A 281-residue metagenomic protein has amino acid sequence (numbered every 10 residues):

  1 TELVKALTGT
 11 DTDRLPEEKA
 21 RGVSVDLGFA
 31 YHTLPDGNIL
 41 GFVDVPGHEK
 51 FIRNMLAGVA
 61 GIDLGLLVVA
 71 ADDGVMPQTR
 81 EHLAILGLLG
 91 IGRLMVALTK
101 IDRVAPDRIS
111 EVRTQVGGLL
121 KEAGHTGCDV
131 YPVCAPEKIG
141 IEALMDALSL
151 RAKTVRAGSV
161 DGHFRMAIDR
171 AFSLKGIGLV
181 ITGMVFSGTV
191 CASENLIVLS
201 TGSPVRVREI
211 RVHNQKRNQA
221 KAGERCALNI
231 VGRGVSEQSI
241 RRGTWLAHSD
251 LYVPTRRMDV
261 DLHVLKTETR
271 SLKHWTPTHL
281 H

Functional and structural regions predicted by a protein language model:
T1-R53, I62: P-loop NTPase switch module centered on the Walker A-proximal segment
T1-T8, L34, L40, G61 (+4 more regions): Helix-rich terminal scaffold detector
L3, G22, D44, M55 (+9 more regions): Residue-level signature of catalytic and energy-coupling elements of molecular machines, predominantly ATP/GTP-dependent
R21-V23, G28, I39, G92 (+3 more regions): A generic structural signal for short beta-strands and their flanking turns/coil linkers
A30, E194, T278-L280: Residue-level detector of beta-strand structural context in well-folded domains
N38-L40, V45-K50, V59-E111: Conserved Switch II/interswitch segment of TRAFAC-class P-loop GTPases
G118-E268: Conserved catalytic-core segments of large NTP-driven translation/proteostasis enzymes
S271-H281: Short, intrinsically disordered, charge-balanced linker/junction segments flanking boundaries in proteins
